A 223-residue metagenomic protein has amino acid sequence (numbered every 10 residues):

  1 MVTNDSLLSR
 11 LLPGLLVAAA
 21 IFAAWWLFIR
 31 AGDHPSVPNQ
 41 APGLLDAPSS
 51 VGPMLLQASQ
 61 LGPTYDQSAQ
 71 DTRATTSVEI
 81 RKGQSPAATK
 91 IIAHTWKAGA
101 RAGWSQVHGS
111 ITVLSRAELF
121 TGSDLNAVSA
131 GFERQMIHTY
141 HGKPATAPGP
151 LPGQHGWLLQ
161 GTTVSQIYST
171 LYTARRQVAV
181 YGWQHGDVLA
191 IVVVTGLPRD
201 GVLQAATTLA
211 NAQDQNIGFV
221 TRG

Functional and structural regions predicted by a protein language model:
M1-L11: Short, low-complexity patches enriched in S/T/P/G
L12-R30: Hydrophobic membrane-insertion alpha-helices, especially the h-region of bacterial N-terminal signal peptides
R30-S105, K143-P152, Q160-T163, D214-G223: N-terminal "mature-domain start" segment
P48, G52-A58, G62, A117 (+4 more regions): Extracytoplasmic/secreted envelope proteins and their assembly/folding machinery, especially bacterial periplasmic
Q60-L61, A145-G223: A short, solvent-exposed beta-edge/loop patch
A93-G131: A short acidic-to-branched-hydrophobic micro-motif
F132-M136, T195-P198: Short, solvent-exposed aromatic-acidic interface loops
